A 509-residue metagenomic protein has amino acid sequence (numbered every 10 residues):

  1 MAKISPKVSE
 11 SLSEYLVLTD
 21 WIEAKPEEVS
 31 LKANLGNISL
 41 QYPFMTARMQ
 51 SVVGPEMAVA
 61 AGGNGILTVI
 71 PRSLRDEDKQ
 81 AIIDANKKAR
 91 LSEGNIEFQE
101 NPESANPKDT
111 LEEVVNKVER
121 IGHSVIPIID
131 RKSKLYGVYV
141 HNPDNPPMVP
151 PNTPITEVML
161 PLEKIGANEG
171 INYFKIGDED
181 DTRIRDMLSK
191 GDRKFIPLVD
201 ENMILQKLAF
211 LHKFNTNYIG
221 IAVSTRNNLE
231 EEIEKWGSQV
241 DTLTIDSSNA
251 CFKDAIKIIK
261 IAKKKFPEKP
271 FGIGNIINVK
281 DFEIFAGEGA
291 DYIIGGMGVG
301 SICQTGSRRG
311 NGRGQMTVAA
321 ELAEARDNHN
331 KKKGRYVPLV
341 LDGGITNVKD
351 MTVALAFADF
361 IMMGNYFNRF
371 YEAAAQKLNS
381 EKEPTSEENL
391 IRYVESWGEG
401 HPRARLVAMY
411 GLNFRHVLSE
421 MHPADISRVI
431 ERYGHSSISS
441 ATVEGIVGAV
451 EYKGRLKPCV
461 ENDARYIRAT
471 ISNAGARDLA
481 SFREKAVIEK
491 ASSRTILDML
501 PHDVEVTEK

Functional and structural regions predicted by a protein language model:
M1-W21, A105, N168, F174 (+2 more regions): Alpha/beta catalytic cores of nucleotide-metabolism and tRNA/nucleoside-modifying enzymes
K25-L40, F44-M49, D78-H123, I128-R131 (+6 more regions): Bateman/CBS regulatory modules and CBS-like beta-alpha motifs in cytosolic regions of diverse proteins
L35, G62, N86, V115-E119 (+6 more regions): Surface-exposed amphipathic alpha-helices with a cationic face
S39-T46, E97-P102, G166-I171, F214-A222 (+3 more regions): Short beta-strand/loop segments at the ligand-binding rim of alpha/beta enzyme cores
E56-V59, N228-S238, I277-G295, I345-D359: Catalytic cores of alpha/beta
G63-D78, T242-F252, Y292-R309, I345-N379: Glycine-rich phosphate-binding active-site loops on the catalytic face of alpha/beta enzymes
V69-S73, S104-A105, V125-P127, N172-K175 (+7 more regions): Catalytic beta/alpha-barrel core
R75-K87, I204-F214, N227-E231, S247-P270 (+3 more regions): Active-site-adjacent beta->alpha loops and helix N-cap segments on the catalytic face of soluble alpha/beta enzymes
